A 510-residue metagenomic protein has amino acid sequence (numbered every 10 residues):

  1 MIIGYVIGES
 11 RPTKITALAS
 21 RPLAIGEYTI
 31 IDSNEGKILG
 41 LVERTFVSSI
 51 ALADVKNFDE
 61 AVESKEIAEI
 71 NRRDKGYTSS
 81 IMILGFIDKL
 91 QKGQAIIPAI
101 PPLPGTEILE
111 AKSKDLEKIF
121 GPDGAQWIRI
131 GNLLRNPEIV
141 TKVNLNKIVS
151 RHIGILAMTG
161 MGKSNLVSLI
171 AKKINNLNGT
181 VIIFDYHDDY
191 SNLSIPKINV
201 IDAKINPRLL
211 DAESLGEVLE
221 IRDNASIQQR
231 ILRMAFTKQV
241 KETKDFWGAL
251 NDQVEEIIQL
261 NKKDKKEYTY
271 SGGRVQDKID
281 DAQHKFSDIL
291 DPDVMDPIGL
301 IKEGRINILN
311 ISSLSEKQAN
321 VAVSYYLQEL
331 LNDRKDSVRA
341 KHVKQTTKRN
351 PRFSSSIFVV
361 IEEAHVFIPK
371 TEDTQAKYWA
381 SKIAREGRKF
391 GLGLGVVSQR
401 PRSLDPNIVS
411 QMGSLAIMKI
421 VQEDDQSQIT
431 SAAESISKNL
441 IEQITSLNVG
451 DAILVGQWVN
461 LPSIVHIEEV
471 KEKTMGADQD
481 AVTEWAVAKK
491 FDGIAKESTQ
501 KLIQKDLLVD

Functional and structural regions predicted by a protein language model:
M1-H152, I170, R352-F353, L404: Basic- and hydrophobic-enriched, low-structure N-terminal and domain-boundary segments that flank ATP-binding catalytic
N71, V218-I221, A384-R388, G393-V465: Conserved ATP-driven motor cores of ASCE-family P-loop NTPases powering translocation/secretion/packaging/pilus
A125-I205, P406, L454, E484-A486 (+1 more regions): Glycine-rich phosphate-binding loop of nucleotide-binding enzymes
K147-I148, K173-L177, N192, L300-I301 (+4 more regions): Conserved catalytic network of the ASCE P-loop NTPase/AAA+ motor domain
L177-I182, E303-I306, S354-F358, F390-G395: Loop/turn-to-beta-strand initiation segments
D189, V366-F367, R402-S403: Residues immediately C-terminal
N192-I198, K204-K382, N448-G456: P-loop NTPase motor domains
V321, G450-D510: Conserved P-loop NTPase motor module
